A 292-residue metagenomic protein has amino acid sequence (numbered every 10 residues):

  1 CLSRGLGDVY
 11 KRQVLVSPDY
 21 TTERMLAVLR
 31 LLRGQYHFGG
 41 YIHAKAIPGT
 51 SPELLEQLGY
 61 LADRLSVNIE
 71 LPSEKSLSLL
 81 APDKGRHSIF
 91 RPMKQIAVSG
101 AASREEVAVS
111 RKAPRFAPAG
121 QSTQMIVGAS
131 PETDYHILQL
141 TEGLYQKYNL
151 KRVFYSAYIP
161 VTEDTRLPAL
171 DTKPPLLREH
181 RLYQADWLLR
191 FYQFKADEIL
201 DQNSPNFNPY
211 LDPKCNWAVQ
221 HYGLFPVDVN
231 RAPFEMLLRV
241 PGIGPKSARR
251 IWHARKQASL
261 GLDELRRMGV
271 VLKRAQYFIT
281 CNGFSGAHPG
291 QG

Functional and structural regions predicted by a protein language model:
C1-L6, Y10: Single conserved hydrophobic/aromatic residue that forms the stacking wall/gate of nucleotide- or nucleobase-binding
Q13: Auxiliary alpha/beta "docking" domains used to position bulky ligands
S17-I199: Conserved AdoMet/S-adenosylmethionine-binding subsite of the radical SAM
P168-L238, R274-G292: Long, highly charged, low-complexity intrinsically disordered interaction regions that mediate electrostatic DNA/RNA
L237, R250-I251: Short alpha-helical segments in extracytoplasmic peptidoglycan/chitin-binding modules and envelope-associated proteins
A254-R255: Residue-level signature of tetratricopeptide-repeat
D263-R267, Q276: Short Lys/Arg-enriched helix C-cap and helix-to-coil transition segments that create basic nucleic-acid-contact patches
